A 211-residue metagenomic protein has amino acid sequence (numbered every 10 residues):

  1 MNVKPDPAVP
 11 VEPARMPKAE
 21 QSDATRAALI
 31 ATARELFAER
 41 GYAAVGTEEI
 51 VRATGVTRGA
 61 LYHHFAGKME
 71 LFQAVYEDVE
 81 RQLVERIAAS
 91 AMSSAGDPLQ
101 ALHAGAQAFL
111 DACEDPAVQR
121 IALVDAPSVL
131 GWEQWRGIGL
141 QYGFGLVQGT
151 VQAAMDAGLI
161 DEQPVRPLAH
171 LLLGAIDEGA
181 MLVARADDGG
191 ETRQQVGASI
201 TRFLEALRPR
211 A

Functional and structural regions predicted by a protein language model:
M1-R40, A44-V56, M69-Q73: Basic, helix-initiating cap at the start of DNA-binding domains
E39-A43, S94, P116, A157-G158: Short coil/turn segments at alpha/beta junctions that flank glycine-rich nucleotide-binding fingerprints
G55-F65: Short hydrophobic/aromatic patch on the recognition helix
Q73-V79: Alpha-helical DNA-contacting segments of helix-turn-helix folds
A74, A88-A117, L168-L172, G197: Hydrophobic alpha-helical connector segments
R81-E85, A104, A108, W132-A157 (+2 more regions): Amphipathic alpha-helical packing segments from all-alpha helical-bundle domains
A112-C113, A154, A175, A206: Conserved catalytic core of Hanks-type protein kinase domains
C113-E133, Q148, M181, R185: Amphipathic alpha-helical segments used for helix-helix packing
